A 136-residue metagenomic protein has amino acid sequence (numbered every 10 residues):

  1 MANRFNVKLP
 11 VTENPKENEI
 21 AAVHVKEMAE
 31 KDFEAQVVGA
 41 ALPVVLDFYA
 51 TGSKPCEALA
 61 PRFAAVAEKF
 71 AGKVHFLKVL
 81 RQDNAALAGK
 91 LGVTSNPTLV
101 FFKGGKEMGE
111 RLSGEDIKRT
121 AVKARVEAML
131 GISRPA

Functional and structural regions predicted by a protein language model:
M1-V44, R119-A136: N-terminal leader/targeting and pre-domain segments
V25-A29, F48-A50, L59-A86, N96 (+1 more regions): Thiol-based oxidoreductase modules, predominantly thioredoxin-like and allied folds used for disulfide exchange
M28, Q36, G72-L77, L99 (+2 more regions): Generic alpha-helical hydrophobic packing signal
E34, A85-A88: Short hydrophobic/charged patches on amphipathic alpha-helices used for structural packing and interfaces
P55: C-type cytochrome heme c attachment motif
E68, G89, A128: Short polybasic/polar patches that bind polyanions
K90-T94: A short glycine-leucine-enriched loop at secondary-structure breakpoints that most characteristically corresponds
S95, V100-A136: Non-catalytic, surface beta->alpha helical segment in thiol-disulfide oxidoreductase systems
